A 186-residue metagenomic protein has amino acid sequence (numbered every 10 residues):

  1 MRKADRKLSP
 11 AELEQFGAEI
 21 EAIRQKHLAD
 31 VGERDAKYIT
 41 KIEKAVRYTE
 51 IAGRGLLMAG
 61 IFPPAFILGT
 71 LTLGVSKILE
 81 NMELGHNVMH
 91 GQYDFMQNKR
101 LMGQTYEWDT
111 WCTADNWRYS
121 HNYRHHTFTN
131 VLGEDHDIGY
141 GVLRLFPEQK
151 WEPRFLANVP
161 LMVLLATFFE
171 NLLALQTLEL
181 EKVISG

Functional and structural regions predicted by a protein language model:
M1-A52: Low-complexity, highly charged intrinsically disordered N-terminal segments that act as targeting/localization
M1-R2, P63-P64, G69-T70, Q97-N98 (+1 more regions): Mixed-charge, polar/low-complexity N-terminal
E12-R24, I61-T72, W108: Charged, low-complexity, helix/coiled-coil-prone segments
G32, L57-G60, Y93: Short, flexible helix-adjacent loops and helix caps
K37-N81, F155-N171: Alpha-helical bilayer-embedded segments of polytopic membrane proteins, i.e., transmembrane/intramembrane helices
V75-G186: Membrane-embedded catalytic scaffold of the fatty acid hydroxylase/desaturase
